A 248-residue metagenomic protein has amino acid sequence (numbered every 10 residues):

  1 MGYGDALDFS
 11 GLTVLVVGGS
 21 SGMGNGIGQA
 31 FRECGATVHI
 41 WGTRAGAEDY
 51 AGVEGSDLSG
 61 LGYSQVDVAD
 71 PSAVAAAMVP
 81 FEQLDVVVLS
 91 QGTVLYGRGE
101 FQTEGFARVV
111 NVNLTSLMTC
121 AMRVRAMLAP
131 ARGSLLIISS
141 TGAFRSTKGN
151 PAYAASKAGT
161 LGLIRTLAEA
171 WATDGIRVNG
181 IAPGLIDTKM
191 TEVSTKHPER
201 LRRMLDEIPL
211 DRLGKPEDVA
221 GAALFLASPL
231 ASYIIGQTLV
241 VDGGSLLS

Functional and structural regions predicted by a protein language model:
G2-D5, R145, L224, I235-S248: Short C-terminal tail/terminal secondary-structure segment of NAD(P)H-dependent dehydrogenase/reductase domains
S20-S21: Conserved glycine-rich cofactor-binding loop
G97-V110, M204: Substrate-binding pocket helix/loop in short-chain dehydrogenase/reductase
A121, S156, I164: Active-site helix of classical SDR
S140: Residue(s) in the substrate-gating loop at a strand-loop-helix junction that position the organic substrate next
A172, R177, I234-G236: Short, small/polar-rich loop/turn modules that mediate ligand/substrate recognition or access, typified
G180, E199-I234, G243: C-terminal helical subdomain
